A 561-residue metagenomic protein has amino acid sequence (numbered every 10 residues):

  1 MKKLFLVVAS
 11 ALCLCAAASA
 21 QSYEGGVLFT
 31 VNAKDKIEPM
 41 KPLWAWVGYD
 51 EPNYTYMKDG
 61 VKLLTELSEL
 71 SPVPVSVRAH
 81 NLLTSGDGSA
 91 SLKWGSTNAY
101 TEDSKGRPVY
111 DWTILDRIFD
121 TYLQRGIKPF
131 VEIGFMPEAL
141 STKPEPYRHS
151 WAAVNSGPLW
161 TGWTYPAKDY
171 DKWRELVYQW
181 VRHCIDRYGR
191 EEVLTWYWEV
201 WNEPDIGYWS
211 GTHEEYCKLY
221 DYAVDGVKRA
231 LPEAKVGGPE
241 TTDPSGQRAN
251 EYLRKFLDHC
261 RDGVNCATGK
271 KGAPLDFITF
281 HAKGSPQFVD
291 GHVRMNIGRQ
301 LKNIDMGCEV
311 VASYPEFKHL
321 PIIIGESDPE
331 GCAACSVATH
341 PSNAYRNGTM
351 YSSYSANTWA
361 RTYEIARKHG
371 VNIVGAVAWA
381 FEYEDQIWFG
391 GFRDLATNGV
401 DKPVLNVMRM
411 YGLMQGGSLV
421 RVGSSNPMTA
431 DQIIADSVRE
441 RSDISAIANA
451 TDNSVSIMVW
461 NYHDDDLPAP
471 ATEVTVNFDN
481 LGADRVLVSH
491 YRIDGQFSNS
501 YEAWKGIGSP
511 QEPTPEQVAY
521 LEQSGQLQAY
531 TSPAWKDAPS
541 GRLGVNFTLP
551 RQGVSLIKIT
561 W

Functional and structural regions predicted by a protein language model:
M1-L4: Positively charged n-region of N-terminal signal peptides that target proteins for export
V7-C15: Bacterial N-terminal signal peptides
A9, S19-Y197, E214-P244, G269-P274 (+5 more regions): Non-catalytic accessory regions flanking glycosidase/transglycosidase catalytic cores in CAZymes
Y54, L83-G86, E138, W201-G207 (+3 more regions): Conserved radical SAM core fold
S104-G106, S210-G211, Y345-R346: Short, contiguous strand/loop micro-motifs
Y147-T164, E203-P204, F280-F288, C335-S342: A short small-residue
W196-N202, G325: Short, conserved phosphate-binding/catalytic loop or strand-edge motifs used in phosphoryl-/nucleotidyl-transfer
H213-I373, E382, Q386-I387, R393 (+1 more regions): Noncatalytic carbohydrate-binding groove/subsite architecture in carbohydrate-active enzymes
